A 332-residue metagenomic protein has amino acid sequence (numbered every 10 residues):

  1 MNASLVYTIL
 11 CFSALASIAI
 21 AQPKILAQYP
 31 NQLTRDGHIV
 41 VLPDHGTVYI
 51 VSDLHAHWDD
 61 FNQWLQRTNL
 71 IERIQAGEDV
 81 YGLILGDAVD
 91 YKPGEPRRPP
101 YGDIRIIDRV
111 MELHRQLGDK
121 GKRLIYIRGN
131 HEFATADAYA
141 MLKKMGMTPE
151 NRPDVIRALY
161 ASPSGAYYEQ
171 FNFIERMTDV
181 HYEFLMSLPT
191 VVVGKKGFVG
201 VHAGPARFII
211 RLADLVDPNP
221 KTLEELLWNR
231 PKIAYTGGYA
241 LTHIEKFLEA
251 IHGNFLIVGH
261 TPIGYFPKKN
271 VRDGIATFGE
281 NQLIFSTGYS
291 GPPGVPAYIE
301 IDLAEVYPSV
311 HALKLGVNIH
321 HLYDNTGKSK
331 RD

Functional and structural regions predicted by a protein language model:
M1-T8: Bacterial N-terminal signal peptides that target proteins for export
T8-A16: Bacterial N-terminal signal peptides
A21-I104: N-terminal active-site segment of His-dependent metallophosphoesterases
T34-H45, R73-I74, Q116-D119, T190-G194 (+1 more regions): A short acidic-Thr-Gly-centered motif at the start of a beta-strand
D53, G86-D87, G129-N130, G259-H260: Active-site glycine-centered loops adjacent to acidic/histidine catalytic or metal-binding residues that shape
G77-D79, A88-G194, F198: Active-site neighborhood of divalent metal-dependent phosphoester bond hydrolases
L159-L283, Y289-G294, V306-P308: Acidic, His/Gly-enriched loop-helix segments that form or flank divalent-metal centers in metallo-dependent hydrolases
G288-D332: Long, positively charged, glycine-interspersed low-complexity recognition regions
